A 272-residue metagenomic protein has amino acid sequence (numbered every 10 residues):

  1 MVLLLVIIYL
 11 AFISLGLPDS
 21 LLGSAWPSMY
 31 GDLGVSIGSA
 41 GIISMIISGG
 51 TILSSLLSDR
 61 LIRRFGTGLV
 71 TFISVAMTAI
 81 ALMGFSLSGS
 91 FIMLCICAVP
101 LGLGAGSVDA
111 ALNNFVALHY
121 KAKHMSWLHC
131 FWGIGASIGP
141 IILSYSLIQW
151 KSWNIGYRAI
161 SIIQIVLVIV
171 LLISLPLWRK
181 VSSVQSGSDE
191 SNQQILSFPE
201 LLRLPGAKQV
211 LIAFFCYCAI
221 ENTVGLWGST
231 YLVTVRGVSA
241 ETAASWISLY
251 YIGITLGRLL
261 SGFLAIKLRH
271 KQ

Functional and structural regions predicted by a protein language model:
L3-M29, V35, V224-S229: Extracytoplasmic
S20, I47-L56, S137, Y251-L259: Residue-level signature of mid-helix packing/kink "hotspots" within the transmembrane helices of 12-pass Major
L22-G23, P205-S248, I252-T255: Extracytoplasmic gate region of multi-pass secondary transporters
W26, S58, G135-I148, S229 (+1 more regions): Small-residue (Gly/Pro/Ala) motifs that create kinks and tight helix-helix packing interfaces
L53-I92: Conserved MFS/SLC helix-loop-helix module at the cytosolic interface between two early adjacent transmembrane helices
C97-F131: Cytoplasmic helix-loop-helix junction between adjacent transmembrane helices in 12-TM secondary transporters
I155-P176: Symmetry-related core transmembrane helices of the 12-TM Major Facilitator Superfamily/SLC fold
W178-L211: Juxtamembrane intracellular "pre-TM" segments in multi-pass secondary transporters
